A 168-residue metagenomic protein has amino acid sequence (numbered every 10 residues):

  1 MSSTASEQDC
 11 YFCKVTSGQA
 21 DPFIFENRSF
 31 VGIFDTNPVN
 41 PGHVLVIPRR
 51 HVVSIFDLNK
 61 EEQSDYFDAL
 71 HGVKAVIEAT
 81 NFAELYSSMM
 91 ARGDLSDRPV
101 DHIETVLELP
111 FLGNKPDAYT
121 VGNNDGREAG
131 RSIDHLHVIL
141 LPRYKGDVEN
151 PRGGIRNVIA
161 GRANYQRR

Functional and structural regions predicted by a protein language model:
M1-R168: HIT superfamily nucleotide-processing domains
